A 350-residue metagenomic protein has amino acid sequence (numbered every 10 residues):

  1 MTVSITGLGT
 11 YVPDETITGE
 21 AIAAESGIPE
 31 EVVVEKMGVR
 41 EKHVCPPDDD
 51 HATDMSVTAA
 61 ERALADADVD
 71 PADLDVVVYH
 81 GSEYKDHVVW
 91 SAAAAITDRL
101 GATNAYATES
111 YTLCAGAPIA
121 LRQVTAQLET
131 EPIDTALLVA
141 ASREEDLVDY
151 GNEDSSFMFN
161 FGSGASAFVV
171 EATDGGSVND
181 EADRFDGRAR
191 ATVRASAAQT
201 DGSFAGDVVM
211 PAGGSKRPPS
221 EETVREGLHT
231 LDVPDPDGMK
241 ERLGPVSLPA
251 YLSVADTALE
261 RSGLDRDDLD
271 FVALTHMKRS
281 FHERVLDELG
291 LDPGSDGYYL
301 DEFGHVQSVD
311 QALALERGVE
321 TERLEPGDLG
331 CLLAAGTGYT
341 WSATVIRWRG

Functional and structural regions predicted by a protein language model:
M1-A21, I119-V209, L315-G350: Conserved beta-strand-centric core segments of catalytic alpha/beta enzyme folds
V3-D49, M55: N-terminal glycine-rich anion-binding loop in soluble enzyme alpha/beta folds
S26-E35, H87-G101, L138-L147, E222-E226 (+1 more regions): Acidic-glycine-rich active-site phosphate/pyrophosphate-binding loop
E31, D70-V76, N104-Y106, D134-T135 (+3 more regions): Short acidic capping loops at alpha-helix termini that bridge into adjacent secondary structure
V39-E41, V76-V78, D98-Y111, L147-N152 (+1 more regions): Glycine/charged-rich beta-loop-alpha catalytic/anionic-binding loops adjacent to active sites
T53, V57-A60, Y84-K85, V89-W90 (+5 more regions): Claisen-condensing/thiolase-fold acyl-transfer catalytic domains that form or cleave C-C bonds in fatty acid
V57, E61-L64, A72, F157-P293 (+1 more regions): Hydrophobic pocket-lining "lid/loop/helix" segments that shape and contact the acyl-thioester
A67, L74-E83: Membrane helical hairpin/interfacial module
